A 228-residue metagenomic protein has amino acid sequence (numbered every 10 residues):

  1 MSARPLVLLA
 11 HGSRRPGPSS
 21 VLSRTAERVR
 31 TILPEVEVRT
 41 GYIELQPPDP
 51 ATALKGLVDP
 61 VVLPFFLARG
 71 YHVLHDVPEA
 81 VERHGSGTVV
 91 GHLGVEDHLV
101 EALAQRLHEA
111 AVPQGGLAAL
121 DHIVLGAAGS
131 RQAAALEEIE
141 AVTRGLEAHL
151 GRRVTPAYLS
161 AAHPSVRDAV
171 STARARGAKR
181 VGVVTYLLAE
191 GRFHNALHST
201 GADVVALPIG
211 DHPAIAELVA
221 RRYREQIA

Functional and structural regions predicted by a protein language model:
M1-A228: Active-site-proximal alpha-helix that buttresses catalytic centers in soluble enzyme cores
